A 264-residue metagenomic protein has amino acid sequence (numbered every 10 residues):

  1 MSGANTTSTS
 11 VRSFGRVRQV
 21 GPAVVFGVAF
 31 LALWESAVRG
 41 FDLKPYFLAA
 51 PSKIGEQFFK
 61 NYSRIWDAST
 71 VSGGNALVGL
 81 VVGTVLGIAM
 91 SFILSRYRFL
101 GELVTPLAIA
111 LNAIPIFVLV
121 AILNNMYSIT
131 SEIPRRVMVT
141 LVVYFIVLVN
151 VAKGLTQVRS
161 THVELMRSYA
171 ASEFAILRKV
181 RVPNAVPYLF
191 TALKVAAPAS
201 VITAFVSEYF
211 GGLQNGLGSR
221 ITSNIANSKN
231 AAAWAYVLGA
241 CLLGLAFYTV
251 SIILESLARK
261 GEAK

Functional and structural regions predicted by a protein language model:
S10-R12, G40-V81: Periplasmic/extracellular loop-to-transmembrane helix junction in inner-membrane transport proteins
F14-G40: N-terminal signal-anchor transmembrane alpha helix
V78-A108: Transmembrane-helix boundary motif in ABC transporter permease subunits
R98, A235-K264: C-terminal transmembrane helix and the adjacent membrane-cytosol boundary/short C-terminal tail of inner/organellar
I109-I146, K153-G154: Generic hydrophobic transmembrane alpha-helix motif, especially the helices
V137-L141, F174-S207: Transmembrane alpha-helices
K153-L189, I221: Short cytoplasmic-facing helical segments at TM-TM junctions of multi-pass membrane proteins
A192-L242, T249: Non-cytoplasmic
